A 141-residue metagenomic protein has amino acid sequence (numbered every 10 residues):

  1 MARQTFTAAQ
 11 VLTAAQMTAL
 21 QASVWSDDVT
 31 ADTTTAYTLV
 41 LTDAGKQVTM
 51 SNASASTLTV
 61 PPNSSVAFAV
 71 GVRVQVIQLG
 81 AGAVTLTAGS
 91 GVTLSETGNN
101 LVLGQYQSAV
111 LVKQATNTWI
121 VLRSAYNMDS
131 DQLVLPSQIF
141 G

Functional and structural regions predicted by a protein language model:
M1-A19, L135-G141: Short, intrinsically disordered N-terminal pre-domain segments
Q4-F6, L58-V60, L94: Short clusters of hydrophobic/aromatic residues that line enzyme substrate/ligand-binding pockets
Q16-S90, Q114-R123, P136: Exposed extracellular interaction/assembly regions and N-terminal maturation sites
S90-Q105: Terminal beta-strand-rich extracellular "head" domains that mediate receptor/glycan or other ligand binding
L103-D131: Low-complexity acidic/polar repeat-biased segments
